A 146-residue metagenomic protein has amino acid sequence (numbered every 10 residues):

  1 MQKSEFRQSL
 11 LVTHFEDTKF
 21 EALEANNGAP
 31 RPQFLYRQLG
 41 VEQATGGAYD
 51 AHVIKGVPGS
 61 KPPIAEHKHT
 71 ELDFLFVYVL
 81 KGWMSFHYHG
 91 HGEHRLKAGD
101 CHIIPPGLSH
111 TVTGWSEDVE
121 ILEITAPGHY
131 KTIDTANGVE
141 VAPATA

Functional and structural regions predicted by a protein language model:
M1-P58, D134-A146: A short, N-terminal "cap"/entry segment at the start of jelly-roll beta-barrel domains of the cupin/DSBH fold
A44-Y49, G59-F76, G90, K97: A short beta-loop-beta micro-motif enriched in histidine and acidic residues
Y49-V53, C101-I103, S116-I133: A short hydrophobic beta-strand segment most commonly corresponding to one strand of the jelly-roll/cupin
V53-V57, H69-F86, I124-P127: Short, conserved beta-strand element in jelly-roll/cupin
H89-H91, G114-W115: Conserved catalytic-core motifs of eukaryotic protein kinase domains, centered on the activation segment
G90-G107: Short acidic-glycine-tyrosine-enriched beta hairpin
G107-L108, T113: Short, surface-exposed secondary-structure boundary micro-motifs
